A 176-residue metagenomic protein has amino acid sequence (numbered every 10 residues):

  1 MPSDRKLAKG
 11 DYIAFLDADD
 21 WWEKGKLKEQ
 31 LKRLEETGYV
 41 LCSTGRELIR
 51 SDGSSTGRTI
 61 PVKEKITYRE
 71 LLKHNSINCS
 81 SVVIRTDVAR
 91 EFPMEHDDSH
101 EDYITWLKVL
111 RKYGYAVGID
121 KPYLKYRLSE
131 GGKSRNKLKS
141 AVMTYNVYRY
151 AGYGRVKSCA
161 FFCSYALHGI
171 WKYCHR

Functional and structural regions predicted by a protein language model:
M1-A8, E29: Glycine-rich, basic loop-to-helix element that forms the pyrophosphate-binding segment of sugar-nucleotide handling
K9, E23-K24, R85: GHKL-family ATP-binding catalytic core of two-component histidine kinases
G10, T37-Y39, Y113-G114: Short, high-confidence coil segments that cap the C-terminus of an alpha-helix and link into the following beta-strand
I13: Short aromatic/hydrophobic "clamp" motif used to bind/position activated sugar donors
D17-W21, G45: The conserved acidic donor/metal-binding loop of glycosyltransferases
G25-T56: Conserved donor NDP-sugar-binding/catalytic core segment of glycosyltransferases
V62-K139: Conserved nucleotide-sugar donor-binding catalytic segment
A116, P122-Y123, E130-R176: Non-catalytic, C-terminal membrane-associated alpha-helical segments of glycosyltransferases
